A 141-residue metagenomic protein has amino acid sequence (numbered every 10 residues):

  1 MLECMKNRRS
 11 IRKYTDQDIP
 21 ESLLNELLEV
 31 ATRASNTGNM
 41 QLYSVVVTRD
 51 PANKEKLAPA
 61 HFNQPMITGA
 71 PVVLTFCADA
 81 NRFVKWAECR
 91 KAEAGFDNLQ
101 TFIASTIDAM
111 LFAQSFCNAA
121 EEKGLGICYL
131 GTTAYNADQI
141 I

Functional and structural regions predicted by a protein language model:
M1-I141: Acidic, surface-exposed loops and disordered segments
